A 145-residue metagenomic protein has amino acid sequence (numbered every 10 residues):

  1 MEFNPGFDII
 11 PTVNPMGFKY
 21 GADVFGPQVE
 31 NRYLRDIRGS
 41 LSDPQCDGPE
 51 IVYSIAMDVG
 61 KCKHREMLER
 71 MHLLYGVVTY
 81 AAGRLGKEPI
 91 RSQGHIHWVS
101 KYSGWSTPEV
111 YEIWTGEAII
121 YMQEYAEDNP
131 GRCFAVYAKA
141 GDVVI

Functional and structural regions predicted by a protein language model:
M1-T12: Intrinsically disordered, low-structural-confidence terminal and linker regions
E2, Y20-A140: Active-site region of the double-stranded beta-helix
V13, K19: Basic, Lys/Arg-enriched alpha-helical interface segments
